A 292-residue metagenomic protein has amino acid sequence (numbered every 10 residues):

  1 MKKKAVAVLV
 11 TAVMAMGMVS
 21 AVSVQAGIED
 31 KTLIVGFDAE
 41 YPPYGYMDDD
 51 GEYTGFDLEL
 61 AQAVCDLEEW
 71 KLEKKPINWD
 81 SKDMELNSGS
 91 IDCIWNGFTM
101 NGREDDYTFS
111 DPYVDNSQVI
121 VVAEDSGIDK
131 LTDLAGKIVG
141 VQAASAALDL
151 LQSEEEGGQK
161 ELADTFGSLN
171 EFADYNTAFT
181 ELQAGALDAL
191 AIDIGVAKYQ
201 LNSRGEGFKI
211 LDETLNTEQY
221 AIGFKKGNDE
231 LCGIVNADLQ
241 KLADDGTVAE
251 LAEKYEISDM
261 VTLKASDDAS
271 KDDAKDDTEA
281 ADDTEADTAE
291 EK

Functional and structural regions predicted by a protein language model:
V24-Y53, D66, G127-I138, S266-K292: Immediate post-signal peptide segment of exported/extracytoplasmic ligand-binding proteins
A26-G97, E171, K254: Extracytoplasmic small-molecule ligand-binding "clamshell" domains of the periplasmic binding protein/Venus flytrap
A39, D115-V122, I194, K198 (+2 more regions): Periplasmic-binding protein-like
M47, A61-W70, A147-E171, L201-G205: Ligand-binding cleft/hinge of the Venus flytrap
E59-L67, I128, T132-I138, A143-A146 (+1 more regions): Extended ligand-binding regions for polar small-molecule ligands
Q62, K71-D133, K209, T214: Acidic, polar ligand-binding/catalytic clefts
Q62-L67, K75-P76, D80-C93, T108 (+4 more regions): Short helices/loops that flank or line small-molecule/ion binding pockets
S81, G97-D106, L150-S153, E181-T217: A ligand-binding cleft/hinge motif common to bilobed small-molecule-binding domains
